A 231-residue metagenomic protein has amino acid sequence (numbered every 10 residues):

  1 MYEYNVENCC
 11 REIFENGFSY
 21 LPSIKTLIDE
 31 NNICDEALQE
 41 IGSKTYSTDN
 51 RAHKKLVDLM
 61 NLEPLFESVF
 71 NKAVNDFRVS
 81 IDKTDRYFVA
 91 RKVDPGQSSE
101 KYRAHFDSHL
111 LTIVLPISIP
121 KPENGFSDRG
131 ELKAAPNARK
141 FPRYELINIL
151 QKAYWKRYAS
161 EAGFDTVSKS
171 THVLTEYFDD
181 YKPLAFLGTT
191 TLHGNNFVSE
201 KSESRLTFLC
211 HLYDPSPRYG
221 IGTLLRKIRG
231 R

Functional and structural regions predicted by a protein language model:
M1-K72, K182, R218-R231: N-terminal auxiliary "cap/dimerization" subdomain that precedes the catalytic jelly-roll/cupin core of mononuclear
N50-D58, T84-D94: Short, glycine/charge-rich beta-strand/loop segments that flank catalytic centers and engage negatively charged groups
N75-F88, D128: A short coil-to-beta-strand element that immediately follows conserved catalytic motifs
D85-R86, H109, D128, T191 (+1 more regions): Residues that flank catalytic or metal-binding motifs in active/ligand-binding sites
F88, I113-L115, F208-L212: A structural signal for short, well-ordered beta-strand segments
V93-Q97, T189-L192: Short beta->alpha connector loops
D94-P183: Catalytic core of non-heme Fe(II) oxygenases with the double-stranded beta-helix
R143-I149, A153-R231: Catalytic core of Fe(II)/2-oxoglutarate
